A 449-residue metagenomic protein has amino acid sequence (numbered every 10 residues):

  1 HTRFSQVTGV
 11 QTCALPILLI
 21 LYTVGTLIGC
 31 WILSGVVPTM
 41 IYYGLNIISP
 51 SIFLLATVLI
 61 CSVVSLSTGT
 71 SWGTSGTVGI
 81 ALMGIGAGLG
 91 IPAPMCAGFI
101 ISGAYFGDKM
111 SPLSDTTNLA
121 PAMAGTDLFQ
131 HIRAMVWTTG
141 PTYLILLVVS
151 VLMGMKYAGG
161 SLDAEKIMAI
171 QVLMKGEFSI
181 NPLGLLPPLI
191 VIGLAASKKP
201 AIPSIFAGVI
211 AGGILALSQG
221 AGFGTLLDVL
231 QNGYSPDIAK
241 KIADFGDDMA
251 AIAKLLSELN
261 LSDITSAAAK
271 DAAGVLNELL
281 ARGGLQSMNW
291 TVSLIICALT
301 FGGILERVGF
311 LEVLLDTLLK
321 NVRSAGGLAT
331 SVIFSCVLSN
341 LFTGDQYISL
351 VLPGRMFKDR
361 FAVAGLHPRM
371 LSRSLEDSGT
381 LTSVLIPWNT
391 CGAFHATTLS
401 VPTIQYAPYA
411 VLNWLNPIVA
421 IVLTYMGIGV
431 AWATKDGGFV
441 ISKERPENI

Functional and structural regions predicted by a protein language model:
H1-C13: Single conserved hydrophobic/aromatic residue that forms the stacking wall/gate of nucleotide- or nucleobase-binding
Q11-A87, I238-K358: Membrane-embedded alpha-helical segments and adjacent helix-loop junctions characteristic of multi-pass solute
T12-L21, W137-L147, M155-C297, I441-I449: Hydrophobic transmembrane alpha-helices of multi-pass small-molecule transporters
L21-G29, T57-S65, P141-G154, L183-S197 (+5 more regions): Hydrophobic core segments of alpha-helical transmembrane domains in multi-pass membrane transport and ion-translocation
C30-M40, V149-A164, S218-F223, M288 (+3 more regions): Transmembrane helix-loop junctions in multi-pass membrane proteins
I47-P141, F334-D377, P402: Hydrophobic transmembrane alpha-helices that form the pore/transport pathway of multi-pass ion and small-solute
I52-A56, S179-P188, G327-T330, S383-W388: Short hydrophobic alpha-helical membrane-embedded segments
A104, K109-L173, L183, S349 (+2 more regions): Juxtamembrane and boundary regions of transmembrane helices in multi-pass small-molecule transporters and channels
